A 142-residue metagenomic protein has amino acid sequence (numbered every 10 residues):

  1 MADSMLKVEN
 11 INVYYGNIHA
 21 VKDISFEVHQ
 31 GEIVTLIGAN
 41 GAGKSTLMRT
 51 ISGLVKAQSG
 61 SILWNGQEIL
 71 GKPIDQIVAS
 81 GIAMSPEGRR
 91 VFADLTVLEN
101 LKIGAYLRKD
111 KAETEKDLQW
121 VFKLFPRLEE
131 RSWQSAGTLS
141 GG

Functional and structural regions predicted by a protein language model:
G16, V34, K72, V97-K116 (+1 more regions): ABC-type ATPase nucleotide-binding domains, specifically the catalytic core motifs of the NBD
I37-A39: The feature captures the beta-strand-to-loop junction immediately N-terminal to the Walker
S52: Helix-to-loop junction immediately C-terminal to a conserved catalytic motif
G60-I69, S80, E113-L118: Conserved ABC transporter NBD signature motif
S135-L139: Conserved ABC ATPase signature
